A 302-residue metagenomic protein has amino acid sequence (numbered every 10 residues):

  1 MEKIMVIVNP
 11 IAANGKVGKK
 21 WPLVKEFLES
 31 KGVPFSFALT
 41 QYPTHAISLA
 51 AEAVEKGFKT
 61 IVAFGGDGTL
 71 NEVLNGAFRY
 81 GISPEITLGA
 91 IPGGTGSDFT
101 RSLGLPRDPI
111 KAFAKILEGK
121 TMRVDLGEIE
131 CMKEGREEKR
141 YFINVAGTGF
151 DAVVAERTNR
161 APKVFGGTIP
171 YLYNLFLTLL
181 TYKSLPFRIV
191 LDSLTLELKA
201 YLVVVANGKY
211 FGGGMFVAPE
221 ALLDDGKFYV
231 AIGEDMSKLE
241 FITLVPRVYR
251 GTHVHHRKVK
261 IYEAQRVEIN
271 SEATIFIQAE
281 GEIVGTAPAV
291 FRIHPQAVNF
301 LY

Functional and structural regions predicted by a protein language model:
M1-F64, N75, L194: ATP/NTP phosphate-donor binding region
I7, I91, A231-G233: Short hydrophobic segments within beta-strands
E26, P162-P186, D235-V259: Alpha-helical membrane-targeting segments
K31, T40, R79-Y201: Catalytic core of DAGKc-family lipid kinases
A46, G68-V73, D98, V124: Short glycine/serine/threonine-rich phosphate/pyrophosphate-binding segments that cradle anionic phosphate groups
T69-S83: Short Gly/Thr/Asp-enriched flexible loops that form oxyanion-binding sites at enzyme active sites
G147, D151, V204-V217, I283: Glycine-rich phosphate/pyrophosphate-binding beta-alpha loops
L191-S193, E197, V217, L222-L223 (+1 more regions): ATP/nucleoside-binding phosphotransfer catalytic cores, i.e., glycine-rich phosphate-binding loops
